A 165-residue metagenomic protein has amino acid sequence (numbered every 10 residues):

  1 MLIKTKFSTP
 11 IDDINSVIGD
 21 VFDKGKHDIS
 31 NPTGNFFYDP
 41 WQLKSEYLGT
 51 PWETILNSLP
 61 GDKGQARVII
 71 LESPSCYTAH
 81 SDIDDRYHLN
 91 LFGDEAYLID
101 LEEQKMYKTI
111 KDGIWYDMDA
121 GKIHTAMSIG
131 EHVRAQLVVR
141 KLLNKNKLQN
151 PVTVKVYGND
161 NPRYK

Functional and structural regions predicted by a protein language model:
M1-P60: Non-heme Fe(II)/2-oxoglutarate
T54-Y77: Extended boundary segments
G64, I83-D85, V133: Residues that flank catalytic or metal-binding motifs in active/ligand-binding sites
I70-E72, S81-Y97: Short, conserved beta-strand element in jelly-roll/cupin
Y87-L91, W115-D117, E131-Q149: A short hydrophobic beta-strand segment most commonly corresponding to one strand of the jelly-roll/cupin
N90-K111: A short beta-strand-loop-beta hairpin characteristic of the jelly-roll/cupin
K108-H124, G130: Conserved metal-binding segment of the jelly-roll/cupin
D112, Y157-K165: Short, cationic low-complexity segments
